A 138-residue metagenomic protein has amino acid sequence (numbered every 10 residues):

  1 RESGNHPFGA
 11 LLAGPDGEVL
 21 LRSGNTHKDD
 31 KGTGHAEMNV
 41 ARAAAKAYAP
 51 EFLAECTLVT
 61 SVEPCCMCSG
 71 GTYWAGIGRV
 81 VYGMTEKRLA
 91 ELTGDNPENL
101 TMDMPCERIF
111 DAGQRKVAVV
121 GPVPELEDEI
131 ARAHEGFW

Functional and structural regions predicted by a protein language model:
R1-S3, G71-W138: Zinc-dependent deaminase
H6, F52-A54, G76: Short loop/turn motifs at secondary-structure junctions
F8, A54-C56, V117: Residue-level recognition of the N-termini of beta-strands and the immediately preceding loop/turn
F8-G17: Short beta-strand scaffold segments in enzyme catalytic cores
G14, K31-E37, P122: A structural motif shared across PLP-dependent enzymes of the aminotransferase-like
L20-H27: Short beta->alpha transition motifs characteristic of CBS
T33-G71: Short HxH-centered metal-ligating active-site micro-motif
